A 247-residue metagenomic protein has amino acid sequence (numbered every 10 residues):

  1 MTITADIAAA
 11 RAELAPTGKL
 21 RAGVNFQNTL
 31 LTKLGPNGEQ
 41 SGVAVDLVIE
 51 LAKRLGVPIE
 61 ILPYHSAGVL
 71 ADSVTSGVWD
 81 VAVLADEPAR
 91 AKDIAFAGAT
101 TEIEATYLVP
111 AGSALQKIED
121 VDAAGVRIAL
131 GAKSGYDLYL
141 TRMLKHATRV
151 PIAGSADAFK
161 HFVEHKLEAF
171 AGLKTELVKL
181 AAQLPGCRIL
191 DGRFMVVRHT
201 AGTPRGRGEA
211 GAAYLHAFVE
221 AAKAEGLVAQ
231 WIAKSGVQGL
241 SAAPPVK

Functional and structural regions predicted by a protein language model:
M1-R11, G42-R54, G112-L115, E119 (+3 more regions): Extended ligand-binding regions for polar small-molecule ligands
T2-A85, R90, A222-E225, K234: Extracytoplasmic small-molecule ligand-binding "clamshell" domains of the periplasmic binding protein/Venus flytrap
R21-L30, N37-R54, D86, E104-K160 (+2 more regions): Bilobed "Venus flytrap"/periplasmic-binding protein-like clamshell domains and structurally analogous long
F26, T101-G112, K174, V178-E220 (+1 more regions): Periplasmic-binding protein-like
L30-L34, R90-K92, Y139, R198-G202: A short acidic, helix-capping loop that chelates divalent metal ions and anchors anionic groups
E60-D72, L115-Q116, V150-E164, V197: Short helix-initiation/N-cap motifs at beta->coil->alpha
G68, L84-D93, V163-M195: A ligand-binding cleft/hinge motif common to bilobed small-molecule-binding domains
V78-W79, V126, L167: Short, high-confidence coil segments that cap the C-terminus of an alpha-helix and link into the following beta-strand
